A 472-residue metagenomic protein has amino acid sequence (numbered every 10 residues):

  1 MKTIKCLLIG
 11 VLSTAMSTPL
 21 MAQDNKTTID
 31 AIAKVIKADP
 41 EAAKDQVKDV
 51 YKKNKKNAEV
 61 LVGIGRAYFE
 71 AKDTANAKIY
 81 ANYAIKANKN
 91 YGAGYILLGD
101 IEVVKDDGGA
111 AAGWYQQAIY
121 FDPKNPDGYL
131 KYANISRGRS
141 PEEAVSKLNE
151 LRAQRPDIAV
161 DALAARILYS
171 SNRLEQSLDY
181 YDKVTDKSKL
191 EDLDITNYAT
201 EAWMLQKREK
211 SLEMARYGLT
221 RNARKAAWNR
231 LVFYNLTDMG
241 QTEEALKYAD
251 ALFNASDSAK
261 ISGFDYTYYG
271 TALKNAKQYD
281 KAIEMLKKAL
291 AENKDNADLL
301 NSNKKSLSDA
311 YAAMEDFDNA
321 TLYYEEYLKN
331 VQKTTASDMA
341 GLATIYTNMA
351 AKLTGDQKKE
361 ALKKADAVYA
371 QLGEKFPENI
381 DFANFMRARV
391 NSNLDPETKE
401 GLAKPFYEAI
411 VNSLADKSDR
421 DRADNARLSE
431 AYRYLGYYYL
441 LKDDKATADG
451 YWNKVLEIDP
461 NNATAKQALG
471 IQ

Functional and structural regions predicted by a protein language model:
K2-L8, L12-N82, K86-Y95, D106-G109 (+10 more regions): N-terminal leader/linker segments that initiate helical-solenoid repeat arrays
K37, E70-A71, V104-K105, N134-R139 (+9 more regions): Register position in tetratricopeptide repeats
D49-V50, Y83-A84, Q117-A118, E150-L151 (+8 more regions): Canonical positions in the second alpha-helix
K53, K86-A87, Y120-F121, A153-R155 (+9 more regions): Structural marker of alpha-solenoid helical repeat scaffolds
V60, G94, G128, V160-D161 (+10 more regions): TPR alpha-solenoid repeat register
G63-R66, L97, G128-N134, L163-R166 (+9 more regions): Canonical tetratricopeptide repeat
